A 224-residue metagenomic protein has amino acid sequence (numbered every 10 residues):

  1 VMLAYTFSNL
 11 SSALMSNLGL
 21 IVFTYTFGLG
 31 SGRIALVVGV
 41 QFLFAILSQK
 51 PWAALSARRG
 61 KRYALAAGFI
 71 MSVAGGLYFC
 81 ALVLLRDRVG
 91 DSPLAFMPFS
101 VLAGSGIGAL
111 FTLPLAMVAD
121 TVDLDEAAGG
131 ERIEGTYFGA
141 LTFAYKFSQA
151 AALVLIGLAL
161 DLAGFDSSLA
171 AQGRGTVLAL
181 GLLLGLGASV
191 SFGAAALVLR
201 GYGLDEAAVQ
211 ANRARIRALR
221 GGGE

Functional and structural regions predicted by a protein language model:
V1-E224: Membrane-embedded alpha-helical bundles of multi-pass transporters/translocases, especially carrier/permease families
